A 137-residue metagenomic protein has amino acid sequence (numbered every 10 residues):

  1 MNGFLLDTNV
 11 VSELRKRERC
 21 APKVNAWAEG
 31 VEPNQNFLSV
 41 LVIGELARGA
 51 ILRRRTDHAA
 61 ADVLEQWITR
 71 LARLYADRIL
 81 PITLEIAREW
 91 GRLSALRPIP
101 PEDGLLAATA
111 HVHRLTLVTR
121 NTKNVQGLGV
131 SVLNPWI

Functional and structural regions predicted by a protein language model:
M1-L41, L52-I68: Short, well-structured N-terminal submotif of metal-dependent ribonuclease cores
N2, R48-T56, D62, R73-R120: Active-site neighborhoods of divalent-metal-dependent phosphate/nucleic-acid chemistry enzymes
V11-S12, G44-A47, Q126, L133: Nucleotide phosphate-binding site architecture
R15-E18, A50, S94, G129: Short, flexible helix/strand-to-coil boundary loops that buttress conserved ligand/catalytic motifs in alpha/beta
F37-S39, V118, L133: Structural detector of well-ordered beta-strand residues that form the stable sheet scaffold of enzyme domains
D57, V132-I137: Short hydrophobic/aromatic-enriched beta-strand-loop microsegments
Y75, L128-G129: Short, structured coil segments at secondary-structure junctions
T122-N124: C-terminal structural segments of small proteins and small subunits
